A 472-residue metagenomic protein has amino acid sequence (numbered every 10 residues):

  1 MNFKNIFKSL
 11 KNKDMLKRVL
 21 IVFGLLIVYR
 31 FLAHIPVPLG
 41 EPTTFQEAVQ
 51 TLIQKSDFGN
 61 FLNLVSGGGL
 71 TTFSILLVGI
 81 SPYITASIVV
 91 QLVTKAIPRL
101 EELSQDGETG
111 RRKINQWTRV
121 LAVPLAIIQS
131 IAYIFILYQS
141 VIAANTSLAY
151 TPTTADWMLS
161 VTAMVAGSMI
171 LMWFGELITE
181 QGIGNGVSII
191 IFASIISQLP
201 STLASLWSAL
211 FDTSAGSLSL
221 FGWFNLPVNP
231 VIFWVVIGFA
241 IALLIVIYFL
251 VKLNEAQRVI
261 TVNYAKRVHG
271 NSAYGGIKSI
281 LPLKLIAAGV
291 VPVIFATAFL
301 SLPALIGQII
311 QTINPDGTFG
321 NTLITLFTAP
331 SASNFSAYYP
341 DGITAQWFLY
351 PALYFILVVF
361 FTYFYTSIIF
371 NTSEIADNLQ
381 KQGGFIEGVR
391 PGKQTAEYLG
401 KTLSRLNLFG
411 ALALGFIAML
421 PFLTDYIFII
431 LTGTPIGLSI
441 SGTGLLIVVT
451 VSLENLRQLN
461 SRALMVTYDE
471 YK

Functional and structural regions predicted by a protein language model:
M1-S104, E108-K472: N-terminal cationic and glycine-rich segments that engage phosphates or anionic surfaces
